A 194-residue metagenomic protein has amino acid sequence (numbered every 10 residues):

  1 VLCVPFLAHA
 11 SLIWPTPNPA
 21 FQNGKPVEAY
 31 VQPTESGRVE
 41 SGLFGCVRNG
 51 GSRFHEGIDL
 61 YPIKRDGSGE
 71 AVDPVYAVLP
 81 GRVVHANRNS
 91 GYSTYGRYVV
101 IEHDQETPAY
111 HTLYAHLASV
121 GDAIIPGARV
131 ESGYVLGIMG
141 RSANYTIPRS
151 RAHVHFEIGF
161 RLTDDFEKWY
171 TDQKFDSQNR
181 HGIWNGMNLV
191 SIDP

Functional and structural regions predicted by a protein language model:
C3-L7: N-terminal signal peptide c-region/cleavage motif recognized by signal peptidases
H9-R97, E106, N179-P194: Surface-exposed, glycine-biased beta-strand/turn segments
Y61, E102, A115, G140: Residue-level detector of conserved, well-ordered beta-strand and adjacent loop positions that form binding/recognition
P62, H85, H116-S119, F160: A residue-level detector for short acidic-glycine micro-motifs
R65, A86-N89, S119, G140-N144: Short beta-turn/strand-loop junction motif enriched in small, turn-promoting residues
S68-V72, Y76, P108-G133: Short histidine-centered loop motifs in beta-beta connectors
Y98-I101, A128-P194: Conserved, short, structured surface segments that act as functional micro-motifs
V100-Y110: OB-fold (S1/OB) nucleic-acid-binding surfaces
